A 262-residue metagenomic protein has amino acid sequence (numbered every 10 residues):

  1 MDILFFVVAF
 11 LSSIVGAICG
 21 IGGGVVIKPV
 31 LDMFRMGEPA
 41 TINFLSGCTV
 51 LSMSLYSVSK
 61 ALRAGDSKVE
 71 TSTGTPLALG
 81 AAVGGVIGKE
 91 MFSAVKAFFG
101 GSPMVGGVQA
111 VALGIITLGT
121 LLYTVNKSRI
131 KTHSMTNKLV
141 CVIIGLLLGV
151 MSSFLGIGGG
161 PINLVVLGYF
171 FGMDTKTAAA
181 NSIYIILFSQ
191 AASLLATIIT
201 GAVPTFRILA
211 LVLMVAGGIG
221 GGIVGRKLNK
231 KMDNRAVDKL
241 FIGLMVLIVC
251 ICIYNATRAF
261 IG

Functional and structural regions predicted by a protein language model:
M1-S12, D32-F34, E38-T41, K60-L148 (+1 more regions): Juxtamembrane transmembrane-helix boundary motif
F6, S13-V25, G172: Single transmembrane alpha-helix segments in multi-pass membrane proteins
F10-G20, L146-G156: Transmembrane alpha-helix interface/packing and boundary motifs in multi-pass membrane proteins, characterized by
S13, N43-L51, A82, A179-Q190 (+1 more regions): Transmembrane helix-bundle signature of multi-pass membrane transporters/permeases
I27-K28, S57-S67, M151-S153, N163-G168 (+1 more regions): Generic transmembrane alpha-helix signature in multi-pass membrane proteins, especially transporters/channels
I27-T41, I162-T177: Interfacial segments of multi-pass membrane proteins
E38-S46, T71-P76, M173-I183: Membrane-interface alpha-helices at helix entry/exit sites of multi-pass transporters
